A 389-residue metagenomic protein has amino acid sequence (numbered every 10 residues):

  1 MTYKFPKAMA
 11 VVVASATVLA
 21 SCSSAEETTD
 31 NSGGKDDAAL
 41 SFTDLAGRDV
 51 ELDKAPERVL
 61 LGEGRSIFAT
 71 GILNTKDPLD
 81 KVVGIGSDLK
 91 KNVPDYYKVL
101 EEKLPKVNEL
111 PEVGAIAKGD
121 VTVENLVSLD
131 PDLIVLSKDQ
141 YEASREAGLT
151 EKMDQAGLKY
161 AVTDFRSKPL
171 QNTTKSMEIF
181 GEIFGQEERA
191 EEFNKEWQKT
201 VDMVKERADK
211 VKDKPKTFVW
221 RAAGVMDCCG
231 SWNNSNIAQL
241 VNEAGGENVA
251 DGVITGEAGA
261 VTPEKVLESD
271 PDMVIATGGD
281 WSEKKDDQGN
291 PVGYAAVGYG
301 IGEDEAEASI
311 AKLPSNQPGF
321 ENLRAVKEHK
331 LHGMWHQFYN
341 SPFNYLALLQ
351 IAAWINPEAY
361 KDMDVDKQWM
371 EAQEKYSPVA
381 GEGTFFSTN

Functional and structural regions predicted by a protein language model:
T2-A8, A20-I72, E188-W220, Y360-N389: Bacterial Sec-exported substrate-binding components of ABC uptake systems
V13-S21: Hydrophobic core
L45-G47, L110-T122, I254-T262: Short helix-initiation/N-cap motifs at beta->coil->alpha
L60-E63, V83-G86, L133-S137, Y160-T163 (+5 more regions): Structural recognition of the beta-strand scaffold that forms the well-ordered cores of secreted hydrolase catalytic
I67-S128, L133, K138-D139: A short, structured surface patch at a secondary-structure boundary
S87-D95, K138-G148, T163-S176, K212-Q239 (+1 more regions): Extracytoplasmic ligand-binding site segments that recognize negatively charged/polar headgroups
G114, K168-I183, E191, E283-K285 (+1 more regions): Structured C-terminal subdomain patch of bacterial secreted/periplasmic proteins
N233-E257: Alpha-helical, coiled-coil/dimerization segments enriched in small aliphatic residues
